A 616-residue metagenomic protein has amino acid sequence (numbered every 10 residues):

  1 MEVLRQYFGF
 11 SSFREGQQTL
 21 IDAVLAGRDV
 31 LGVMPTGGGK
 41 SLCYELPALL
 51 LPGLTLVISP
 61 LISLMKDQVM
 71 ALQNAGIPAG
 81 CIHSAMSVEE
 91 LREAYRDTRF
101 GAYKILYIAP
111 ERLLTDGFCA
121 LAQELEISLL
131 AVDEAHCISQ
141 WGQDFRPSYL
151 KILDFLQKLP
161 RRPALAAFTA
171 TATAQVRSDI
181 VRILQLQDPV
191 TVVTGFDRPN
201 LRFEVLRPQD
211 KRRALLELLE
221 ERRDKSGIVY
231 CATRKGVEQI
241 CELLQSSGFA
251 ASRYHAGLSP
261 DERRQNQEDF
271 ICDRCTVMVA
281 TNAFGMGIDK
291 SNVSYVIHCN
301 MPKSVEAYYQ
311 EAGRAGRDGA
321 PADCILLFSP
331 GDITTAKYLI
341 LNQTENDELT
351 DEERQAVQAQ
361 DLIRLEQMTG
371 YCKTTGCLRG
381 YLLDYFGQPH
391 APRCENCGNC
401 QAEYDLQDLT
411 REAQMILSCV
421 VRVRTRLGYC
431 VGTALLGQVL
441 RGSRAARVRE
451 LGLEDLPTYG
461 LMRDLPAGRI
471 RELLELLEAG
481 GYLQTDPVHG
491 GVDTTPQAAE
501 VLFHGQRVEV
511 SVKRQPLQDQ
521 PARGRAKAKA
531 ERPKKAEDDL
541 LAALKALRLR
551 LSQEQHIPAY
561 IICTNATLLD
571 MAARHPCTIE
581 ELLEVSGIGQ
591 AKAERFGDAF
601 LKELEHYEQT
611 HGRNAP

Functional and structural regions predicted by a protein language model:
M1-Y7, S11-E15, T19-S41, A48-L51 (+5 more regions): Helicase motor core with emphasis on the C-terminal RecA-like subdomain
L4, F155-L156, I180, L382 (+2 more regions): Broad structural signal for hydrophobic residues in well-ordered alpha-helices, predominantly aliphatic
A23, H298, Y371, D570-M571: Short alpha-helical segment immediately N-terminal to, or the first helix within, an HTH/HTH-like DNA-binding domain
R161, R223, T375, Y429 (+1 more regions): Flexible coil/turn residues that form the inter-helical turn or adjacent wing/linker of helix-turn-helix
I183, Q187, A315, Y371 (+4 more regions): Phosphate/oxyanion-binding loops and surfaces in catalytic or ligand/nucleic-acid-binding neighborhoods
T335, N346-T350, Q360-L362, L378-G380 (+1 more regions): Accessory DNA-binding and partner-docking regions appended to nucleic-acid-acting proteins, especially the terminal
A356-F386: Short, charged low-complexity linear segments at domain edges
